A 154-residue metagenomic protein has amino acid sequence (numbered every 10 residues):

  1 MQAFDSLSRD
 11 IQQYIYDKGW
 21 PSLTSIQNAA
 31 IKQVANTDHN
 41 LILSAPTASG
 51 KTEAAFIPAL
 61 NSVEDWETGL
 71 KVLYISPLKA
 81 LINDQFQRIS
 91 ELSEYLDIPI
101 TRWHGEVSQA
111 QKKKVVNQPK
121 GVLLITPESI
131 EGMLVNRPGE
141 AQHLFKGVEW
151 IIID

Functional and structural regions predicted by a protein language model:
M1-Q2: Compact, charge-rich alpha-helical regulatory domains located at protein termini
D5, Y14-I153: Conserved P-loop/Walker A NTP-binding site and adjacent catalytic elements of P-loop NTPases
